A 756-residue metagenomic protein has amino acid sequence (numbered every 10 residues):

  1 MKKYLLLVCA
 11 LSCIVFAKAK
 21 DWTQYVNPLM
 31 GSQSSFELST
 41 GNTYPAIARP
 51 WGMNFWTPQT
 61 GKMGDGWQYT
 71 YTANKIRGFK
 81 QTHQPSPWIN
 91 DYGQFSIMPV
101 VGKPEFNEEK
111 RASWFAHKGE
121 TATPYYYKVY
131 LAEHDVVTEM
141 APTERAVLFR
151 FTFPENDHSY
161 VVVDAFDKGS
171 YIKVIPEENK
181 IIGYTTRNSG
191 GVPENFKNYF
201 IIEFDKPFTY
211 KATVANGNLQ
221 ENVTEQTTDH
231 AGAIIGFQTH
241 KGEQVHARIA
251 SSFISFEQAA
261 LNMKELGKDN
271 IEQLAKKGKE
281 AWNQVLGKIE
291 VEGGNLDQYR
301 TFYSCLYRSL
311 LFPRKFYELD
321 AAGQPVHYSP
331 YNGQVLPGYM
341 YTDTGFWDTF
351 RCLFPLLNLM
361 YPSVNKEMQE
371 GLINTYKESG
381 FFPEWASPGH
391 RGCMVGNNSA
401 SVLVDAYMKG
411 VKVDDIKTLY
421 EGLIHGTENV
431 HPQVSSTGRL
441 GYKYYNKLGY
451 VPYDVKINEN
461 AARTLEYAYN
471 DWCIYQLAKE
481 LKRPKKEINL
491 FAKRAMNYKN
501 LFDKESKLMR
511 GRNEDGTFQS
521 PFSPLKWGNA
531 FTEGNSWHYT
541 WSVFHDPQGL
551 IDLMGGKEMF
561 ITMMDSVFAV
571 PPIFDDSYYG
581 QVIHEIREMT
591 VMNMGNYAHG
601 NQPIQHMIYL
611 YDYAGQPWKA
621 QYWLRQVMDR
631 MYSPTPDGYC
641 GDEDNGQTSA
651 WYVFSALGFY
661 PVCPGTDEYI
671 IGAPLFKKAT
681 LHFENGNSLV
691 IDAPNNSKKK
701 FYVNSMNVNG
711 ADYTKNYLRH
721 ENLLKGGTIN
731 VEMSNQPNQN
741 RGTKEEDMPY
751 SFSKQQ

Functional and structural regions predicted by a protein language model:
M1-K20: Bacterial Sec-dependent N-terminal signal peptides
K20-F354, N358-S401, Y407-L465, C473 (+9 more regions): Accessory carbohydrate-recognition regions in carbohydrate-active enzymes
N470: ATP-dependent phospho-/nucleotidyl transfer catalytic cores
Y702: Extracellular attachment/recognition segments
